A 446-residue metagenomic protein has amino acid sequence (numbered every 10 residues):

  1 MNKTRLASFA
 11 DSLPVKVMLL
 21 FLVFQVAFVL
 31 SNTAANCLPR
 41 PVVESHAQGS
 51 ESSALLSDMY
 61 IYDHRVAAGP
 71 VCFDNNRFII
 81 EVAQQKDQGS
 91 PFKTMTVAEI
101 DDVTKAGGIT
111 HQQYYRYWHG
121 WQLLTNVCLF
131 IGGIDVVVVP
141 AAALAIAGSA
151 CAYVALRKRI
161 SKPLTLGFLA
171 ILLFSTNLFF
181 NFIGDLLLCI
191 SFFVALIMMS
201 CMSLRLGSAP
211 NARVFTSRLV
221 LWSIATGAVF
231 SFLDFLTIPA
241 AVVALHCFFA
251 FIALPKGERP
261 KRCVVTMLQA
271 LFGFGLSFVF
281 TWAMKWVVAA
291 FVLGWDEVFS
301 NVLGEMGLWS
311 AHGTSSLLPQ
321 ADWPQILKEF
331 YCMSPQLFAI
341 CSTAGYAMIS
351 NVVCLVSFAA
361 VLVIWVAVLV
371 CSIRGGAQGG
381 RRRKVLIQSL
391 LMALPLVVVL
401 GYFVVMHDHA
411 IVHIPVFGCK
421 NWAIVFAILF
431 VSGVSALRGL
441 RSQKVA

Functional and structural regions predicted by a protein language model:
L123, L169-F193, G227-A228, F232: Aromatic- and kink-enriched transmembrane "portal" helix at the membrane-lumen/periplasm boundary that abuts
A142-P163: Transmembrane-helix motifs of polytopic, lipid-linked glycan transferases
S149-A152, A347-V385: Hydrophobic, aromatic-rich transmembrane alpha-helices and their immediate juxtamembrane boundary segments
L156-F174, N211-V214: Transmembrane-helix signature of polytopic, membrane-embedded enzymes that assemble or transfer cell-envelope glycans
G167-A170, G379-H407: Transmembrane alpha-helix segments characteristic of polytopic inner-membrane glycan-assembly/cell-envelope
R218-C247, T266-F280: Membrane-interface alpha helices of multi-pass inner-membrane proteins
M267-I364: Membrane-lumen/periplasm interface segments of specific transmembrane helices in polyprenyl phosphate-linked
V412-A436: Hydrophobic/aromatic-rich transmembrane helices and adjacent perimembrane loops
